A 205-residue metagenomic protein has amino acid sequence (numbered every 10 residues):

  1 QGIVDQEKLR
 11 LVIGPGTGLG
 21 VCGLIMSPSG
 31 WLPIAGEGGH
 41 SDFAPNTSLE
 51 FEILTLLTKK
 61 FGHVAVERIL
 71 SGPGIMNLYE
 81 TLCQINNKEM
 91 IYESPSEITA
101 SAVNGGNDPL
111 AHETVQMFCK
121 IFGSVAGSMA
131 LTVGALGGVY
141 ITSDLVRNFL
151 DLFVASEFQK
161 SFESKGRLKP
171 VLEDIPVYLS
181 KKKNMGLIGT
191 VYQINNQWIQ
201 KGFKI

Functional and structural regions predicted by a protein language model:
Q1-R10: Conserved phosphate-binding catalytic cores of ATP/NTP-utilizing and phosphoryl-transfer enzymes
L11-G14, L19-I25: Short beta-strand scaffold segments in enzyme catalytic cores
G18-C22, S41, L145-V146: Gly/Ser/Thr-rich beta-alpha loop segments that engage phosphate groups in nucleotides
P28, S48, E52-I205: ATP-binding/phosphotransfer module of carbohydrate and carboxylate kinases, centering on a glycine-rich
G30-H40: Eukaryotic endomembrane system proteins
G38-A44, H63: Charged, low-complexity surface segments at secondary-structure and domain boundaries
